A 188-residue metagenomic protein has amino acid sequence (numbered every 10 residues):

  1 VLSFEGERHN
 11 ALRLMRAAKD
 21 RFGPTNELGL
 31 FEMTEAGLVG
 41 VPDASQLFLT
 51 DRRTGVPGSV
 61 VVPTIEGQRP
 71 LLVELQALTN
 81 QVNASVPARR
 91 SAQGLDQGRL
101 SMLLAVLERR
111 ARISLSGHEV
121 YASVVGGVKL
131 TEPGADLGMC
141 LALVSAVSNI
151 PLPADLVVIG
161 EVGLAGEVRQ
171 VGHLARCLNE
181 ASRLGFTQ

Functional and structural regions predicted by a protein language model:
V1-Q188: Peripheral, non-AAA+ core regions of ATP-driven protein-machinery
